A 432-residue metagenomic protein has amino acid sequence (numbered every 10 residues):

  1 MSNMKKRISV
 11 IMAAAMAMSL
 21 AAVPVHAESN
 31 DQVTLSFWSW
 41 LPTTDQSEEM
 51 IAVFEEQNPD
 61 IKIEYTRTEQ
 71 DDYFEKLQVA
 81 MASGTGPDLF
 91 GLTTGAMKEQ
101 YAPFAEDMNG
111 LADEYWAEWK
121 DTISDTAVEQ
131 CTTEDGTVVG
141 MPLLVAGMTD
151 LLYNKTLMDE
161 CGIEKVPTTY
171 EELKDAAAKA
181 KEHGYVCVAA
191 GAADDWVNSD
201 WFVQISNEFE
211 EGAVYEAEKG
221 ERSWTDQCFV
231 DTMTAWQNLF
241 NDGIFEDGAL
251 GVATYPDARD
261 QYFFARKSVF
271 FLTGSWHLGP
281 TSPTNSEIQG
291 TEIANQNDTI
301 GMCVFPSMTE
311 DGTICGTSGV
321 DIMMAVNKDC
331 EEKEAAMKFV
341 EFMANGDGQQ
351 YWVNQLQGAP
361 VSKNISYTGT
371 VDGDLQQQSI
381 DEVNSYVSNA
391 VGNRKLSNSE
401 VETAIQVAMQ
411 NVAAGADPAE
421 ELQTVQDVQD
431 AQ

Functional and structural regions predicted by a protein language model:
V53-I123, T156-T168, D260-Y262, V269-F270 (+1 more regions): Extracytoplasmic "Venus flytrap"/periplasmic binding protein-like
K62, E106, D159, Q350 (+3 more regions): Conserved C-terminal helix/tail region of periplasmic/extracytoplasmic solute-binding proteins
K62, S83, I244, S286-Q357: Extracytoplasmic/periplasmic substrate-recognition and gating elements
D88, W116-L157, V186-C187, D311-T317 (+1 more regions): A structural signal for short loop-to-beta-strand junctions that line the ligand-binding cleft of periplasmic/secreted
T94-T149, K174, W201, C228 (+1 more regions): Hinge/lid segment of periplasmic solute-binding proteins
N109-D125, A192, F209-D231, N285-N295 (+2 more regions): Short, solvent-exposed loop/beta-turn-alpha elements that line the ligand-binding surface or hinge of extracytoplasmic
T137-L143, T149, K174-R222: Extracytoplasmic/periplasmic solute-binding protein
A177-K179, K219-L250, F305: Glycine-centered hinge/linker elements that transmit conformational signals in sensory and ligand-binding systems
